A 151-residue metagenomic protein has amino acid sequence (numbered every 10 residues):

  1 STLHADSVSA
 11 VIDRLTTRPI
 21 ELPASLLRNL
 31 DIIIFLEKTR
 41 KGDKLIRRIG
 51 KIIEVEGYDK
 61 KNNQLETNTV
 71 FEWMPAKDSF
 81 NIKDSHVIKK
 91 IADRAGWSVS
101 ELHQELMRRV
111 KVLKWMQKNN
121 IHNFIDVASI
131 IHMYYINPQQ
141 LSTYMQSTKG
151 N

Functional and structural regions predicted by a protein language model:
S1-E37, K44: Conserved P-loop NTPase nucleotide-binding/switch module
S7, V11, L26, D84-V87 (+2 more regions): Alpha-helical structural motif
I20, I32, L36, K51-E54 (+3 more regions): Short, surface-exposed, charged/polar-biased interaction segments
A24-L26, T39-I49, V127, Q140-N151: A hydrophobic alpha-helix/topogenic segment detector that preferentially activates on transmembrane helices
D31-Q117: Conserved P-loop NTPase
R108-N151: Terminal-proximal interaction/regulatory segments of ATP-powered molecular machines
